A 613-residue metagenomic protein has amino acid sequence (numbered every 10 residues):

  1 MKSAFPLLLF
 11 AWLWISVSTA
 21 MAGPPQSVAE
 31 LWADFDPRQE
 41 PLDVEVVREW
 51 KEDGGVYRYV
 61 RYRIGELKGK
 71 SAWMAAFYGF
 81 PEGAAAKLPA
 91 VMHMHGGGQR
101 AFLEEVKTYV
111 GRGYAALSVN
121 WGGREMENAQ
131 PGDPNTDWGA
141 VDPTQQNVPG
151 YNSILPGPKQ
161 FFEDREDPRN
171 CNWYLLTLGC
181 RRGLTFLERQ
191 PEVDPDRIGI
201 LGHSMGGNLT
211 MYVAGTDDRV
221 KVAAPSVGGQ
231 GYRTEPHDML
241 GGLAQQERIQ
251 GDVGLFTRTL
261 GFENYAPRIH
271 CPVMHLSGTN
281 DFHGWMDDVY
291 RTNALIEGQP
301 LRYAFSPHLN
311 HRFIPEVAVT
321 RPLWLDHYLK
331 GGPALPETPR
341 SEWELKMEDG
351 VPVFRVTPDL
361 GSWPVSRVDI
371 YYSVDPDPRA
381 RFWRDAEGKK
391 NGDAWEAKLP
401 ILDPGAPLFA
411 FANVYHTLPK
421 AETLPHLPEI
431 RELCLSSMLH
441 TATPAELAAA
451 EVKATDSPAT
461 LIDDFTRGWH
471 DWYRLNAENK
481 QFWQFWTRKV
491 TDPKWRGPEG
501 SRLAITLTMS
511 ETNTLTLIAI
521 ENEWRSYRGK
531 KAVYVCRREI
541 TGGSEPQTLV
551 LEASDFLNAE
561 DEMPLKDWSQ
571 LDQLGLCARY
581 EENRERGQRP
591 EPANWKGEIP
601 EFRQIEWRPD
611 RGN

Functional and structural regions predicted by a protein language model:
P37-A85: N-terminal cap/lid segment of alpha/beta-hydrolase-fold proteins
A75, A86-G96: Short beta-strand element of the alpha/beta-hydrolase
A101, K107-L178, Q230-G242: Cap/lid segment of the alpha/beta-hydrolase catalytic domain
R182-Q246: Primarily recognizes the serine-hydrolase "nucleophile elbow" in alpha/beta-hydrolase and SGNH/GDSL folds
I269, H275-S277: Short beta-strand/loop motif that positions the catalytic acidic residue of the alpha/beta-hydrolase fold
I296-R312: Catalytic histidine neighborhood in serine/cysteine hydrolases with alpha/beta-hydrolase-type architecture
H327-Y372, R384-A394, K398, E451-D456 (+1 more regions): Surface beta-strand/loop "capping" patches
N479-P564, Q570, C577-G612: Extracellular ligand-binding interfaces
